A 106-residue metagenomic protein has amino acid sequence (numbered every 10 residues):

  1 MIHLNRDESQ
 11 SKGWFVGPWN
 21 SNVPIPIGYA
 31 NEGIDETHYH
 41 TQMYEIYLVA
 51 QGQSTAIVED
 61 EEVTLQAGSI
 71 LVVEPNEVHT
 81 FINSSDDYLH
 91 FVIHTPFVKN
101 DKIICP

Functional and structural regions predicted by a protein language model:
I2-T37, M43, I93-H94, D101: A short glycine-rich, His/Asp/Glu-containing loop-to-beta-strand
N20, V58, N83-S85: A generic beta-sheet turn/junction motif
A30, H40-A56: Short, conserved beta-strand element in jelly-roll/cupin
Q53-T55, E62, V78, D87: Structural motif
D60-P75: Short acidic-glycine-tyrosine-enriched beta hairpin
P75-D101: Ligand-binding loop in jelly-roll beta-barrel domains
K102-P106: Short, charged, solvent-exposed linker or helix-capping segments at domain edges/interfaces that act as flexible hinges
